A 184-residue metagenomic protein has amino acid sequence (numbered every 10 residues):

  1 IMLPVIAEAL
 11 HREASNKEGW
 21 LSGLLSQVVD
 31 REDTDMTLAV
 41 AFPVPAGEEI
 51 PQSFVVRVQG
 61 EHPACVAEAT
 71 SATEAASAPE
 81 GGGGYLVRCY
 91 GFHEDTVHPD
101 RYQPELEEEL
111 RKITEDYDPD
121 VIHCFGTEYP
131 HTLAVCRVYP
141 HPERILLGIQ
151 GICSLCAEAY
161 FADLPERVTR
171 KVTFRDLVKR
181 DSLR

Functional and structural regions predicted by a protein language model:
I1-E68, E74, E80, R88 (+1 more regions): N-terminal subdomain of nucleotide-sugar transferases
A39-A41, F92, G148-Q150: Generic beta-sheet signal
E49-F54, C136, C156-A162: Short aromatic-enriched loop/helix-cap "lid" or pocket-rim segments at secondary-structure transitions that line
V56-R57, P140-P142, A162-E166: Short, hinge-like loop/turn segments at secondary-structure boundaries
G82-R111, C124, V178-R184: A short, charged, and often flexible helix/loop element on the N-terminal side of the glycosyltransferase catalytic
V97, P130-H131: Short glycine-rich, flexible loops that bind phosphorylated cofactors or substrates
I113-Y129, V135, L146: Short N-terminal targeting/anchoring amphipathic segment
L146-R184: Acceptor-binding helix/loop patch of EC 2.4 sugar-transfer enzymes, predominantly nucleotide-sugar-dependent
